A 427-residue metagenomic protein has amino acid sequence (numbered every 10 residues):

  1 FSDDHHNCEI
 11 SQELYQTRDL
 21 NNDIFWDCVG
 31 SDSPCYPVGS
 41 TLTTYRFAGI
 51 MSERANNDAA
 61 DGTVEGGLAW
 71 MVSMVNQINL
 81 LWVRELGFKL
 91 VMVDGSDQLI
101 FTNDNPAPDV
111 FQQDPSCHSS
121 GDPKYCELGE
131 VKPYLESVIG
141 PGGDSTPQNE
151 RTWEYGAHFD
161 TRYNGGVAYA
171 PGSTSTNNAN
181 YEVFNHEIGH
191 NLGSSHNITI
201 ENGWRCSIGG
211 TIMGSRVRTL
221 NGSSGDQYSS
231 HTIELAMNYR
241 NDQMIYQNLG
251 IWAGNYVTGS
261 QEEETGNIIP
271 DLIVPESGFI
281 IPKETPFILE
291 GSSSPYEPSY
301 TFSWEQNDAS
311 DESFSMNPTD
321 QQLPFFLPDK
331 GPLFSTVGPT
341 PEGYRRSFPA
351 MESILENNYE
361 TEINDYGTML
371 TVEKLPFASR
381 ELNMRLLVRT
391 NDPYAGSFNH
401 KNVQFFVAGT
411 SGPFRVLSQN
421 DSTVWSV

Functional and structural regions predicted by a protein language model:
S2-R162: Fold-level signature of zinc-dependent metallopeptidase catalytic domains
V91, N105, T301-A378: Exoplasmic/lumenal beta-rich domain surfaces
V93-S119, Y163-H231, S310-P318: The catalytic-center signature of Zn2+-dependent metalloproteases
A236-D271, Q404-V416: Proline/serine/threonine-rich low-complexity linkers at boundaries of modular beta-sandwich domains
S260-Q261, E290-E297, N307: Acidic, Ser/Thr
V274-L289, S422-V427: Short, solvent-exposed loop/linker segments at the N-terminal edge of repeated beta-sheet extracellular domains
P286, S299, S379-N383: Extracellular Ig-like/FN3 beta-sandwich strand-entry sites
V388-G396, V403: Short, solvent-exposed loop/turn segments at the edges of extracellular beta-sandwich modules
